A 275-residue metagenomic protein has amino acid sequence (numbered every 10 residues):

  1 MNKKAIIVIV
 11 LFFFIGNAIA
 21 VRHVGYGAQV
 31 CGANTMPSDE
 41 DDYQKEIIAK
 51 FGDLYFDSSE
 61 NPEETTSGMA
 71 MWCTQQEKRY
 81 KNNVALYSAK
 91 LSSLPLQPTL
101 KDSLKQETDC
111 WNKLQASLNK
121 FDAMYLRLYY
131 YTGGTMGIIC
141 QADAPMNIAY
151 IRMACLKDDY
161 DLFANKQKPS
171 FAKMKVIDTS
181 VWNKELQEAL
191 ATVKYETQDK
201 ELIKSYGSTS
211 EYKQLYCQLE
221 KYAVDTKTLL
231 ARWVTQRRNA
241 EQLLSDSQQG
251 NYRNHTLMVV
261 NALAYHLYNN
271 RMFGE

Functional and structural regions predicted by a protein language model:
K4-F14: Sec-dependent N-terminal signal peptides
I7-V8, A18-I19, G25: Cleavable N-terminal signal peptides
V21-E275: N-terminal alpha-helical modules
